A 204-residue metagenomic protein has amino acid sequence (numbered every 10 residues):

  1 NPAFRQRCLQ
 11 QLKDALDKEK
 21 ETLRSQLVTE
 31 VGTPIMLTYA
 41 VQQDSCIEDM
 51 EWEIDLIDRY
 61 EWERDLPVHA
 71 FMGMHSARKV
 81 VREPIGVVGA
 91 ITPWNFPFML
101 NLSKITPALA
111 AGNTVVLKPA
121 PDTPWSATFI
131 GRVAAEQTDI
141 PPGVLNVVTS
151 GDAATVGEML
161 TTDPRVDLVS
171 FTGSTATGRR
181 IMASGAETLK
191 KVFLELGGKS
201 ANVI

Functional and structural regions predicted by a protein language model:
N1-S76: N-terminal Rossmann-like NAD(P)+-binding subdomain of aldehyde/semialdehyde dehydrogenases
D17, P67-I204: Rossmann-like NAD(P) dinucleotide-binding subdomain of oxidoreductase/dehydrogenase enzymes
